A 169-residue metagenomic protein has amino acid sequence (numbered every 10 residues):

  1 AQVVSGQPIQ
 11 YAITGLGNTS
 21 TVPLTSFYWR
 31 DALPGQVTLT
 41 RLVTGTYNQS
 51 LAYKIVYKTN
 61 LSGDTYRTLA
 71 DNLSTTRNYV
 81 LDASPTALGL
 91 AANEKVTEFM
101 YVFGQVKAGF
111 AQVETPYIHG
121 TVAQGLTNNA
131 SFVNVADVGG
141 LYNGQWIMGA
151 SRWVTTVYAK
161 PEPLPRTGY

Functional and structural regions predicted by a protein language model:
A1, T38, G120-Y169: Extracellular/luminal low-complexity Ser/Thr/Pro-rich, glycosylation-prone repeat/linker regions
A1-I9, I55, E162: Short intrinsically disordered, low-complexity coil segments enriched in acidic
V3-A32: Short beta-strand elements of extracellular/lumenal beta-sandwich folds
S5, S20-L24, K58-N60, Y66 (+5 more regions): Long, low-complexity, polar and repeat-rich extracellular regions of very large Gram-negative surface proteins
Y11-I13, F27-W29, L39, Y53-I55 (+5 more regions): Hydrophobic beta-strand residues in large extracellular and virion-surface proteins
A12-I13, S74-F132, G140-Y142: Low-complexity, intrinsically disordered segments enriched in Ser/Thr together with acidic residues
G17-S20, Q36-R41, Q124: A generic secondary-structure signal for well-formed alpha-helical elements
T25-M100: A surface/secretory-pathway sequence property marking extracellular, secreted, or lumenal proteins enriched
